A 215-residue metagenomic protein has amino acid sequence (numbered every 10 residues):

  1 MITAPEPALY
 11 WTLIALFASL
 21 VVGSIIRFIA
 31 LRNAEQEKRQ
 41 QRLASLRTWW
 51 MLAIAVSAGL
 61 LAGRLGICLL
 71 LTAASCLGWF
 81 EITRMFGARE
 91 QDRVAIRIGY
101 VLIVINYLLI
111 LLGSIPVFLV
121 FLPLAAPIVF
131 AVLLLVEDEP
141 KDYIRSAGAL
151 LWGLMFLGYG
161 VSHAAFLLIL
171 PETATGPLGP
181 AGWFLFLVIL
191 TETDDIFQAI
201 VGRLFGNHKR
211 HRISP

Functional and structural regions predicted by a protein language model:
I2-P215: Membrane-embedded alpha-helical bundles of polytopic integral membrane proteins
